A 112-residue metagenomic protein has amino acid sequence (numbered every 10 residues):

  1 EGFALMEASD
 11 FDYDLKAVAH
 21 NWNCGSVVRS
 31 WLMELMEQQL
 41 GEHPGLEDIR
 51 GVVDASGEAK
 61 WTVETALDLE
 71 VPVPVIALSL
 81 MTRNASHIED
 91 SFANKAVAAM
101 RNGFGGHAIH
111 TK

Functional and structural regions predicted by a protein language model:
E1-H107: Helical "substrate-binding/catalytic lid" subdomain of Rossmann-like NAD(P)-dependent dehydrogenases/reductases
